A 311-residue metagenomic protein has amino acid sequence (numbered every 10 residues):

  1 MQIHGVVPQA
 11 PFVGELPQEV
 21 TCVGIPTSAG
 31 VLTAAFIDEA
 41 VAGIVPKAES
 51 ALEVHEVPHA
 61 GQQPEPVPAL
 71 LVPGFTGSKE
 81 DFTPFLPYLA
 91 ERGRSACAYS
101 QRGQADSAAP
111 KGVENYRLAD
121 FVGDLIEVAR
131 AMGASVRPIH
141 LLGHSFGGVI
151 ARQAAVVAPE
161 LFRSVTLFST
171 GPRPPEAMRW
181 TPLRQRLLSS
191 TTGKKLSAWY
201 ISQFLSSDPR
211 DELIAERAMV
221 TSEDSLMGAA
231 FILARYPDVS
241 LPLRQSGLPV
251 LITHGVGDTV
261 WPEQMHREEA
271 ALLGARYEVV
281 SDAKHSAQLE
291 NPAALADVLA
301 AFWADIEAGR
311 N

Functional and structural regions predicted by a protein language model:
M1-P26, A35-P46, A51, H55-V57: An N-terminal hydrophobic leader/cap segment in hydrolases
S28, V41, K47-A48, E91 (+2 more regions): Active-site loop/oxyanion-hole signature of alpha/beta-hydrolase fold enzymes
T33-A40, I44-A109: Conserved HGGG/HGGXW glycine-rich cap/lid loop of the alpha/beta-hydrolase fold
G143, G147, A151: Gly/Ala-rich beta-loop-alpha elbow adjacent to hydrolase catalytic centers
R152, V156-V157, F162-T191: Flexible "cap/lid" loop of the alpha/beta hydrolase fold
E176-M178, T191-Q245: Conserved alpha/beta-hydrolase catalytic His-Asp/Glu region
V250-A283, L289: Conserved loop-alpha-helix segment in the C-terminal half of the alpha/beta-hydrolase fold that carries the catalytic
A275-N311: Catalytic active-site module of serine/aspartate enzymes centered on a nucleophile-bearing elbow/loop
